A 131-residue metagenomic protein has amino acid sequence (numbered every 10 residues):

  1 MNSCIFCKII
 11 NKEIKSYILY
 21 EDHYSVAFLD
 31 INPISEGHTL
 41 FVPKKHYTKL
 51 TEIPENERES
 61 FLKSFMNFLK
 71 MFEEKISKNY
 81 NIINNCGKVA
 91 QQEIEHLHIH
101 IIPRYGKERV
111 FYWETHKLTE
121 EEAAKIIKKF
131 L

Functional and structural regions predicted by a protein language model:
M1-L131: HIT superfamily nucleotide-processing domains
